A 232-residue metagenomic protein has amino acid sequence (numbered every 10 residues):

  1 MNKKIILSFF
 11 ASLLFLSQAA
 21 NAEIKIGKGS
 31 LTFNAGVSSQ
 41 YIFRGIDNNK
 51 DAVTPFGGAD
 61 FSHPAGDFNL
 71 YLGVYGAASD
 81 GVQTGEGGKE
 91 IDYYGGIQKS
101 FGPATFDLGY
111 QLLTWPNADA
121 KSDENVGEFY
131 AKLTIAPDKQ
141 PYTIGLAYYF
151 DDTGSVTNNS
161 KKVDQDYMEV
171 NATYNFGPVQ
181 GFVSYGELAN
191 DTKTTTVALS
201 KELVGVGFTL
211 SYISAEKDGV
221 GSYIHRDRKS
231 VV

Functional and structural regions predicted by a protein language model:
N2-F9, L13-V232: Outer-membrane beta-barrel proteins
